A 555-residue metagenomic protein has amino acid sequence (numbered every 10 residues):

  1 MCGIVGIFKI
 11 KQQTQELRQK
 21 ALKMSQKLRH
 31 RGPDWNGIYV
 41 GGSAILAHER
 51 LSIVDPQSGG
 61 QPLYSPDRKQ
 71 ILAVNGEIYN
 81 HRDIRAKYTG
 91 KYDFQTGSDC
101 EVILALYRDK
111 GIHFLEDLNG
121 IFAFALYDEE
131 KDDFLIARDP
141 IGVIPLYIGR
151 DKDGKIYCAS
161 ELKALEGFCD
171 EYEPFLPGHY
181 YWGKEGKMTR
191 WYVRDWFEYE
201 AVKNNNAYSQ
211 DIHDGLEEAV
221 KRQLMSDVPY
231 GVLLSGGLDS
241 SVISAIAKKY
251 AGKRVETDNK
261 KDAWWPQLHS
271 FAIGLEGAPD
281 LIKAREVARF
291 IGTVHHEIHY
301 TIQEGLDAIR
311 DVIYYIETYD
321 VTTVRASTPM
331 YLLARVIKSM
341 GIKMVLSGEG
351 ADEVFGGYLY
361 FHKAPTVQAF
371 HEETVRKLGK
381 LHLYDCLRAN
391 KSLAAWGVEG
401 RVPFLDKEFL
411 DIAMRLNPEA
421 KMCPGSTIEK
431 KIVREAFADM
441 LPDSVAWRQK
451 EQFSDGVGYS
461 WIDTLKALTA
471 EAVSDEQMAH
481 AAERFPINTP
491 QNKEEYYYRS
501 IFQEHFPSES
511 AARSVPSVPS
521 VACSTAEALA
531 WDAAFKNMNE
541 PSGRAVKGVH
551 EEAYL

Functional and structural regions predicted by a protein language model:
M1, S339-L346, P365, F370-L555: Adenosyl-5′-phosphate
M1-T318: Cysteine-centered catalytic environments shared across enzyme families
I10, G90, K249, K253 (+9 more regions): Short, well-ordered loop/turn and helix-capping segments at boundaries between secondary-structure elements and domains
L17, Q95-D99, L118, N205-I212 (+10 more regions): Hydrophobic (often cysteine-bearing) scaffold residues that line and stabilize catalytic clefts of nucleotide/cofactor
K23, G215, E286, L332 (+3 more regions): Alpha-helical elements of Rossmann-like donor-binding domains used by nucleotide-donor carbohydrate transfer enzymes
L104-A105, S241-A245, Y331-R335, G356 (+1 more regions): Short, hydrophobic alpha-helix immediately C-terminal to the catalytic nucleophile
E276-A334, Y360-A369, K391-S392, R415-C423 (+1 more regions): ATP-dependent adenylate-handling ligase core
I342-D352, Y358: Short acidic/histidine-rich active-site segments
